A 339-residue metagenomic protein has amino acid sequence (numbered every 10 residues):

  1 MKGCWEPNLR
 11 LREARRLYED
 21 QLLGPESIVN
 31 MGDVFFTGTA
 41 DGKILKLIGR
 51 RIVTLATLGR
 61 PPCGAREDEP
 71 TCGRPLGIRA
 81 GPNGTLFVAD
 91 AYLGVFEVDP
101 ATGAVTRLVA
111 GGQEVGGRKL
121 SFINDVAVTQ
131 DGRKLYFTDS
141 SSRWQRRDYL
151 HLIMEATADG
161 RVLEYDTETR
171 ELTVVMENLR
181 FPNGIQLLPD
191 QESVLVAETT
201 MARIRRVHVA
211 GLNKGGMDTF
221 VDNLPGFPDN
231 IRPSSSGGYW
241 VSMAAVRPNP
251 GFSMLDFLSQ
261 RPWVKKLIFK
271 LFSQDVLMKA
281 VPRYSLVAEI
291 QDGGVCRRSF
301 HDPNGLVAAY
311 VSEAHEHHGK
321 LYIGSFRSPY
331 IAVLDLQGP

Functional and structural regions predicted by a protein language model:
M1-K2, L9-K46, G305-E313: Beta-strand-rich domains and repeat architectures in extracellular enzymes and scaffolds, especially beta-propellers
R16-Q21, A56-G59, R66-T71, L108-K119 (+3 more regions): Surface loop/turn motifs at the tips and blade-to-blade linkers of beta-strand repeat domains
N30-G32, A80-N83, V128-G132, P189-Q191 (+2 more regions): Residue-level detector of Asp-centered blade-edge/turn motifs that repeat once per structural unit in beta-propeller
V34-F36, T85-F87, K134-Y136, S193-V196 (+2 more regions): Conserved beta-propeller blade signature
L47-R51, D99-A104, Y165-R170, H208-N213 (+2 more regions): Short loop/turn segments that connect beta-strands within beta-propeller blades
P62-L76, T85, A89-I153, D159: Asp-box/WD-like beta-propeller blade repeats and closely related beta-sheet repeat scaffolds
F137-T157, A244-P282, V333: Short, conserved, GDST-rich strand-edge loop motifs in beta-rich repeat architectures
